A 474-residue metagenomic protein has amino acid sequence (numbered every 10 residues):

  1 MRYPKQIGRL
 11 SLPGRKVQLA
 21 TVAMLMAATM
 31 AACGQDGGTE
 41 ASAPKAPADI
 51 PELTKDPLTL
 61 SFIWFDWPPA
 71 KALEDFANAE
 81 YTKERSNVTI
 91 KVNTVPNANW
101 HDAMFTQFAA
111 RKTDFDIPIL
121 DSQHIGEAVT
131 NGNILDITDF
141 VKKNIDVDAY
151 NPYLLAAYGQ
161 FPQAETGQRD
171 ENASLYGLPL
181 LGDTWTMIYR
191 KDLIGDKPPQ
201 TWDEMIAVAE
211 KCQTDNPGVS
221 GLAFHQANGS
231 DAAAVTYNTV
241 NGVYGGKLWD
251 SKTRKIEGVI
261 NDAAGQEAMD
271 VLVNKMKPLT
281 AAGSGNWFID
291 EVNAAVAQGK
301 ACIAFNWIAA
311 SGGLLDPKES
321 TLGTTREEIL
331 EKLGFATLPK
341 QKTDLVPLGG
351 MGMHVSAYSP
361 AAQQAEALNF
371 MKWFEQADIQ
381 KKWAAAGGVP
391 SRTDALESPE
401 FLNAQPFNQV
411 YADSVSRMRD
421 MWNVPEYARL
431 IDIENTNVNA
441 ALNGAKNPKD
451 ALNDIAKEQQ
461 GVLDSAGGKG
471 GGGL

Functional and structural regions predicted by a protein language model:
R2-G14, Q18-L25, C33-N133, V147-A149 (+6 more regions): Conserved N-terminal structural module of periplasmic/extracytoplasmic solute-binding proteins
D49-E52, Q123-T184, A233, L330-A336: Hinge/lid segment of periplasmic solute-binding proteins
E52-L53, T138-Y153, P198, Q226-N228 (+6 more regions): Short, solvent-exposed loop/beta-turn-alpha elements that line the ligand-binding surface or hinge of extracytoplasmic
T94-A103, D203-E204, G283-A297: Short helix-initiation/N-cap motifs at beta->coil->alpha
L155, L330-T337, A384-T436, A440 (+1 more regions): Long, aromatic- and glycine/proline-rich binding clefts that accommodate carbohydrate-like moieties
E165-L181, W185, E204-E257, V292-A294 (+1 more regions): Extracytoplasmic/periplasmic solute-binding protein
A173-S174, L193, D270, N274-T280 (+2 more regions): Extracytoplasmic/periplasmic substrate-recognition and gating elements
V208-A209, T253-N286: Glycine-centered hinge/linker elements that transmit conformational signals in sensory and ligand-binding systems
